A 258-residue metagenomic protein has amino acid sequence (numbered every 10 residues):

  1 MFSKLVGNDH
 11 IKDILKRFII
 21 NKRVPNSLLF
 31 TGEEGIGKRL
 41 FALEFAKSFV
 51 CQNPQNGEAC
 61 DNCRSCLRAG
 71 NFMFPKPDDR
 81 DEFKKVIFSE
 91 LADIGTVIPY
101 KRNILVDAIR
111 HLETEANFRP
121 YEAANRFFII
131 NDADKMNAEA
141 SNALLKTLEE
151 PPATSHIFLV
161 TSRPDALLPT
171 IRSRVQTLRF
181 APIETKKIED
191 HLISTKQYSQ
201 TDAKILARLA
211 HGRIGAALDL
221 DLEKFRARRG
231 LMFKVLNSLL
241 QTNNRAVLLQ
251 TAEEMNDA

Functional and structural regions predicted by a protein language model:
M1-S48, N56, R68, A153-S155 (+1 more regions): Charged, glycine-rich active-site and insertion segments that engage polyanionic ligands
F2-E139: Clamp-loader machinery-focused feature within the broader ASCE/P-loop NTPase space
F88-E90, P151, I171: Short, structurally constrained coil/turn elements that cap an alpha-helix or connect an alpha-helix to the following
N103, K135, E150, A166 (+1 more regions): Residues immediately C-terminal
T114, K146, P169, S173: Conserved adenine-binding aromatic site and its adjacent loop/helix in ATP-hydrolyzing domains
N117, N142-L159: Conserved catalytic/switch belt of AAA+ P-loop NTPases
D132, L159-P164: A short beta-strand-to-loop transition that corresponds to the Sensor-1 phosphate-sensing loop of AAA+ P-loop ATPases
